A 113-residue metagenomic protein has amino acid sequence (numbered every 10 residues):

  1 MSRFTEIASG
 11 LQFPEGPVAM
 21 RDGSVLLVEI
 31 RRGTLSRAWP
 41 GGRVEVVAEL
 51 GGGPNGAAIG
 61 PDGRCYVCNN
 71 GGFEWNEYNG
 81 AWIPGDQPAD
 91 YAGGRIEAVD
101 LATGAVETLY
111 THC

Functional and structural regions predicted by a protein language model:
M1-C113: Sequence-structural signature of mature extracellular/luminal beta-sheet repeat domains, prominently beta-propellers
